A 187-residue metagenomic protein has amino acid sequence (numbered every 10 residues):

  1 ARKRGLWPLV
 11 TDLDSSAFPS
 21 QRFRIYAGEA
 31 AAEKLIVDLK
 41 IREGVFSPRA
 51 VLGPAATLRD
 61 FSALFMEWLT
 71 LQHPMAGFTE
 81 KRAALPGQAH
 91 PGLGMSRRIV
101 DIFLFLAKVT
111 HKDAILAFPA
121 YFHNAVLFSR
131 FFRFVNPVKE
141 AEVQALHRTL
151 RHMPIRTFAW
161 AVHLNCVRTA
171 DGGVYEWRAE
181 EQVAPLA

Functional and structural regions predicted by a protein language model:
R2-R82, R130: A conserved beta-strand-loop-helix scaffold within acyl/acetyltransferase catalytic domains
I25, I36, I41, I99-I102 (+2 more regions): Weak global preference for isoleucine
G53-F132, V138-T149: Acyl-donor binding region in acyl/amide transferases
E140-A187: Intrinsically disordered, low-complexity, charge-dense segments enriched in Lys/Arg and Glu/Asp interspersed
